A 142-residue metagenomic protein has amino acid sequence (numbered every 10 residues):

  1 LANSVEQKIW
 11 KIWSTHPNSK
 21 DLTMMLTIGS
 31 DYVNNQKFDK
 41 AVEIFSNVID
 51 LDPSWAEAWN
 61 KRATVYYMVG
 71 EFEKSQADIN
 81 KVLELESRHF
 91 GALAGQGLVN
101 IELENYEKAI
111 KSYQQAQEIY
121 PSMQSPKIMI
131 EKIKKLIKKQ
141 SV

Functional and structural regions predicted by a protein language model:
A2-V5, A41, S75, A109: Solenoid-repeat scaffolds in large eukaryotic assemblies
S4, K11-T15, S19, I110-K111 (+1 more regions): Terminal, low-structured helical/coil segments at or just beyond the last alpha-helical repeat
Q7-W10, S46, N80, Q114: Alpha-solenoid helical repeat scaffolds
T15, N34, M68, E102-L103 (+1 more regions): Register position in tetratricopeptide repeats
S19-G91: Alpha-helical adaptor scaffolds
R62-A63, V69, Q96, L103 (+1 more regions): Residue-level signature of tetratricopeptide-repeat
E84-Q114: Ankyrin-repeat and related helical/solenoid repeat scaffolds used for protein-protein interactions
